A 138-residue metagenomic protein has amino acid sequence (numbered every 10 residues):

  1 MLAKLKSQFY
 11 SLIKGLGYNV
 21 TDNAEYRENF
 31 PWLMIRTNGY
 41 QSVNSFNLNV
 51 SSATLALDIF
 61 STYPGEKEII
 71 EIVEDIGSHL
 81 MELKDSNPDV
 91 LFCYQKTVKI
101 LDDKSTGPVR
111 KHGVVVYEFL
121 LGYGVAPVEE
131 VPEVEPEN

Functional and structural regions predicted by a protein language model:
M1-N23, R36-N138: Charged, amphipathic alpha-helical segments and their flanking helix caps
E25-R27: Short, glycine-/polar-rich solvent-exposed loops and beta-turns at beta-strand/coil boundaries
N29-T37: Short, well-ordered secondary-structure micro-motifs within conserved domains or adaptor modules
